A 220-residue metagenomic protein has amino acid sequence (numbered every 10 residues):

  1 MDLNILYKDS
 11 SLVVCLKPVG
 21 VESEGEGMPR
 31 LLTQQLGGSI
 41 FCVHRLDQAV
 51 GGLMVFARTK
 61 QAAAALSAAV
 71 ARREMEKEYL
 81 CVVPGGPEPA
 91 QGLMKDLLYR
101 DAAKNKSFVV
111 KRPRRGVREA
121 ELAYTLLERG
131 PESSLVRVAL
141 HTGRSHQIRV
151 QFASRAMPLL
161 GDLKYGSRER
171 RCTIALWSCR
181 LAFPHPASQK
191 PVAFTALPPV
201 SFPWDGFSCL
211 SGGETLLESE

Functional and structural regions predicted by a protein language model:
M1-E121, E128-P131, L135, F152 (+3 more regions): RNA pseudouridine synthases
M28, R100, P131-F183, V200-F202: Pseudouridine synthase
P84, L127, A139, P184-P186: A generic structural motif
Q147, V192-A193: A sequence-level detector of short linear motifs
M157, G213-E214: Generic N-terminal initiation segments characterized by hydrophobic and/or small/turn-forming residues
